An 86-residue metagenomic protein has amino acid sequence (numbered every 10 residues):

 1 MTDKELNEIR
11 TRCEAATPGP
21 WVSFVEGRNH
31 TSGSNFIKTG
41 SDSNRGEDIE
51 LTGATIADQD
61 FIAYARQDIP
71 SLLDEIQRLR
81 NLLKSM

Functional and structural regions predicted by a protein language model:
M1-P70, D74, N81-M86: Extreme N-terminal leader/activation tails
